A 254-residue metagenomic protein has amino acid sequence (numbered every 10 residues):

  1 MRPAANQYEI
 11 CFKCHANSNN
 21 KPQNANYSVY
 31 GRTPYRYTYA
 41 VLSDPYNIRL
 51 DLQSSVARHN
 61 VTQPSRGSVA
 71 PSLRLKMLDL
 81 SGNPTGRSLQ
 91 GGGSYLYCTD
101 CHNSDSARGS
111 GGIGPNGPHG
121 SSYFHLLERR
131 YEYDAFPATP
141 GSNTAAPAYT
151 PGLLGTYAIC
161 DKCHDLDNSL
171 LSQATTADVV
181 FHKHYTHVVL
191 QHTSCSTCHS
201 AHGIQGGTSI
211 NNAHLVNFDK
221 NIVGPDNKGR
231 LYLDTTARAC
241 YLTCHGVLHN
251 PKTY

Functional and structural regions predicted by a protein language model:
M1-Y254: A motif-centric signal for short, conserved binding hotspots located in accessible loops or intrinsically disordered
